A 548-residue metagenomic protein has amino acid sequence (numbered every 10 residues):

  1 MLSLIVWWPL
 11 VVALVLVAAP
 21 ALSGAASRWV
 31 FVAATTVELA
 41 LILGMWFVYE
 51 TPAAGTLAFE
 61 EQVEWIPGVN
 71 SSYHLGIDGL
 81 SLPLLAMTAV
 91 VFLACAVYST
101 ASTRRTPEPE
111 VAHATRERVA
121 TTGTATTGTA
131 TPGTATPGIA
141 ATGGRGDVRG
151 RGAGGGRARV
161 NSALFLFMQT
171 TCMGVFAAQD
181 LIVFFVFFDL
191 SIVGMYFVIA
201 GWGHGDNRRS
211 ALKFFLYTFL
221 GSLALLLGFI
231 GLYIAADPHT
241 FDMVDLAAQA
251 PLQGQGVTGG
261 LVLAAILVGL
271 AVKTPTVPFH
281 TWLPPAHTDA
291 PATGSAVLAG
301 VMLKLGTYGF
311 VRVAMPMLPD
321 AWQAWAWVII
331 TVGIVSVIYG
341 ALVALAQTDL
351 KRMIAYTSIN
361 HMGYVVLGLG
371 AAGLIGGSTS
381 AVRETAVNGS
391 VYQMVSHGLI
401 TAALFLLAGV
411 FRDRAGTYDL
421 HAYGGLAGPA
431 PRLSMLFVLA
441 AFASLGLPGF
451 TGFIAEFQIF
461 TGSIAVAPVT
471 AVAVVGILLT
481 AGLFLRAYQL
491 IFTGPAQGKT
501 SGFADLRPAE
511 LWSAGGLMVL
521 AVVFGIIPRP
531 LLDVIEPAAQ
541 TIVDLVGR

Functional and structural regions predicted by a protein language model:
M1, A18-A163, D242-A247, Q540-T541: Transmembrane helix-loop-helix hairpins at membrane boundaries of multipass inner-membrane proteins
M1-W8, G79-T88, L181-G194, G259-V272 (+2 more regions): Structural signature of hydrophobic alpha-helical transmembrane segments
S3-A19, A33-M45, M87-S102, M168-T170 (+5 more regions): Central hydrophobic cores of alpha-helical transmembrane segments in multi-pass inner-membrane proteins across all
A13-A18, L43, T170-G174, F197-V198 (+7 more regions): Alpha-helical transmembrane segments of multipass membrane proteins
L14-A21, F92-P109, G150, F197-D206 (+4 more regions): C-terminal ends of transmembrane helices
G24, V160-G254, V343-T417: Alpha-helical multi-pass transmembrane bundles of energy-transducing inner-membrane proteins
A33-A34, G150-T171, R209-L226, M243-L267 (+6 more regions): Interfacial and helix-entry/exit segments of alpha-helical transmembrane bundles in multi-pass inner-membrane proteins
E50-S72, E110-E117, R145-A153, L190 (+7 more regions): Juxtamembrane/interfacial segments at transmembrane-helix boundaries in multi-pass membrane proteins
